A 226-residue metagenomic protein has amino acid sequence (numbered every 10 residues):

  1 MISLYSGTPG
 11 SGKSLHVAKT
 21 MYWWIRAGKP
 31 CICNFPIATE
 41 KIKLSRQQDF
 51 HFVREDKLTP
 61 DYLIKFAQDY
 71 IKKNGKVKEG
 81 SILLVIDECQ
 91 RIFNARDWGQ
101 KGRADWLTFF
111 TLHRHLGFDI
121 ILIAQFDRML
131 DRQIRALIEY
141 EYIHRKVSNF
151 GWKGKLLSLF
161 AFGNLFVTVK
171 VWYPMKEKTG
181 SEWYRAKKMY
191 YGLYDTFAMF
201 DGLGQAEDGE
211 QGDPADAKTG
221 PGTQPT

Functional and structural regions predicted by a protein language model:
M1-Q68: Conserved P-loop
L4-G7, S11-G12, L83-C89, I138: Phosphate/NTP-binding elements of NTP-utilizing enzymes
M21, K72-G75, D131: Short, flexible, glycine/charge-rich loop motifs used to bind or transfer phosphoryl groups or to couple energy/partner
G28, E79-S81, G117: A general structural motif
P30, L83, I121: Hydrophobic "anchor" residues on beta-strands that sit immediately upstream of conserved functional sites
E40-F110: Conserved nucleotide-sensing/catalytic segment adjacent to the nucleotide-binding pocket in NTP-handling enzymes
V77, C89-T179: Replace "adjacent to P-loop NTPase cores in ATP/GTP-dependent enzymes" with "adjacent to NTP-binding cores
G154-T226: Conserved P-loop NTPase motor module
